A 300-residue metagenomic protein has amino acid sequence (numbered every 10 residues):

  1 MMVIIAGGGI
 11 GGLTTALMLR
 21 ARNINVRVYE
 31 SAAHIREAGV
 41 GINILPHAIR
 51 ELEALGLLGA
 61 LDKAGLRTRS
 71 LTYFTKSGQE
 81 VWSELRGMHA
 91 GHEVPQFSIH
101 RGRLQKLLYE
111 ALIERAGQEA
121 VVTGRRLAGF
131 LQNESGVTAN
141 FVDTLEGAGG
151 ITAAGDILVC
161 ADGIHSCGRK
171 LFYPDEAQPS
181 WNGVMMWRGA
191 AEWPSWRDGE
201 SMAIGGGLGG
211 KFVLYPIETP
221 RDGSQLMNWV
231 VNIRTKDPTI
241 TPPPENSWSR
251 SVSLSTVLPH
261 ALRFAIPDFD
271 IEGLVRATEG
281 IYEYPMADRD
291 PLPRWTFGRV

Functional and structural regions predicted by a protein language model:
M1-V300: FAD-dependent flavoprotein oxygenase/oxidase catalytic domain
